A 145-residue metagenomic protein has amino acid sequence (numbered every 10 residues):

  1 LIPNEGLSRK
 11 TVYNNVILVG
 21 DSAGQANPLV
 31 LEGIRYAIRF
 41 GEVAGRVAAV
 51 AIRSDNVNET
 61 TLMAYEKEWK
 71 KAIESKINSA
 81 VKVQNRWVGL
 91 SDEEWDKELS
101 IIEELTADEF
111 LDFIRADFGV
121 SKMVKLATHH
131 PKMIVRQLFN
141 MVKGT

Functional and structural regions predicted by a protein language model:
L1-V47, R53, E59-M63: FAD/FMN-dependent oxidoreductases across multiple families
A49-T145: C-terminal helical "tail/cap" subdomain of flavin- and related membrane-associated enzymes
